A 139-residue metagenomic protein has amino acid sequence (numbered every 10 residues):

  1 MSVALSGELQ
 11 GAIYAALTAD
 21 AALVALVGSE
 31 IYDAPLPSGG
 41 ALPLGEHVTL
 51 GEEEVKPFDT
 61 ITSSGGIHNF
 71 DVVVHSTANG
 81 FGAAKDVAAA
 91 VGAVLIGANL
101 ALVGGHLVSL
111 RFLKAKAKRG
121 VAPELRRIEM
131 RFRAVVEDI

Functional and structural regions predicted by a protein language model:
M1-T60, A98-V103: Small/polar-rich, solvent-exposed N-terminal microdomains that initiate assembly or binding
E52-P57, A78, K114-R119: Short, well-ordered turn and helix-capping elements at secondary-structure junctions
P57-T60, A78-N79, E137-I139: Short, cysteine-centered beta-strand-loop-beta hairpins and adjacent loop/turn segments enriched in charged/polar
D59-G65, G120-L125: Short, solvent-exposed beta-strand/turn "edge" segments of beta-rich domains on protein surfaces
S64-A78, R126-V136: Oligomerization/assembly interface segments of phage tail-like spikes and tubes
D71-G97: Mid-chain, well-packed structural core segment of small domains
A93-I139: Acidic-leaning, charged glycine-interspersed low-complexity segments
